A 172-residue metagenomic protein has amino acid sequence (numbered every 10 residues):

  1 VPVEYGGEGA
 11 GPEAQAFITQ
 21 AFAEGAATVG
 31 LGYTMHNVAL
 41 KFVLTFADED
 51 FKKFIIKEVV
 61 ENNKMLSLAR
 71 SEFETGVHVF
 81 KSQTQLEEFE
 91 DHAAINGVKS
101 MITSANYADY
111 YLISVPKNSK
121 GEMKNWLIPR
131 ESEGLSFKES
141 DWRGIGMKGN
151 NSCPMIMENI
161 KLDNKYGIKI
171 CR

Functional and structural regions predicted by a protein language model:
V1-T103: Glycine-rich flavin
F46-D48, F89-D91, P116-S119, R130-E133 (+1 more regions): Short loop segments at secondary-structure junctions
T75-H78, I102-A105, S119-K120, I145-K148: Short glycine/serine/proline-enriched coil/turn segments at secondary-structure junctions
Q83-Q85, Y110-S114, N125-L127, P154-N159: Conserved hydrophobic/aromatic beta-strand scaffold that supports enzyme active sites
E90-A94, Y110, S152: A generic structural signal for beta-strand entry/edge sites
V98-F137: A short core secondary-structure module
E133-K161, K169: Flexible, small-/acidic-enriched active-site or ligand-binding loops
Y166, I170-R172: Membrane-embedded hairpin module used as a gating/binding unit in multi-pass transport and secretion proteins
